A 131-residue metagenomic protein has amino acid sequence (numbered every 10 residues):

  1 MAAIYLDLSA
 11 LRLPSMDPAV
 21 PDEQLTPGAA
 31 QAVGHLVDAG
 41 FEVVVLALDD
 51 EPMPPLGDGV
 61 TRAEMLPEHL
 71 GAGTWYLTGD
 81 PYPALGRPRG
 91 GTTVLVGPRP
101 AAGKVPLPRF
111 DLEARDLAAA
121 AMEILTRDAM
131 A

Functional and structural regions predicted by a protein language model:
A3-L8, R12-P18, D22, H35 (+2 more regions): Asp-based, Mg2+/Mn2+-dependent phosphohydrolase catalytic module
Q24, A29-L56: Substrate-recognition element of Asp-dependent hydrolases with the DxDx(T/V) motif
